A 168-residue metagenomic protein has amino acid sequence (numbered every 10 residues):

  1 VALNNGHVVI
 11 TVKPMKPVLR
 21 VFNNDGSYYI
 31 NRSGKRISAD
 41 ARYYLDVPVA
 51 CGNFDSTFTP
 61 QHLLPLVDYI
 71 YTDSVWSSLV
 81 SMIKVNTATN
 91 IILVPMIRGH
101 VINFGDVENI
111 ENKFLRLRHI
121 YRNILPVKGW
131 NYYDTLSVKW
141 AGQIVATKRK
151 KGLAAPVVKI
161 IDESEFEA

Functional and structural regions predicted by a protein language model:
V1-F22, V85, T135-I144, K148: Amphipathic heptad-repeat alpha-helical coiled-coil "stalk/arm" segments that mediate oligomerization and long-range
A2, A39-A41, A50, A88 (+4 more regions): A sequence-composition feature that detects small, non-aromatic residues
L3-G6, Q61-P65, W76, L115 (+1 more regions): Short, basic/low-complexity N-terminal boundary segments at the transition from targeting/disordered tails
T11-A88, V94, V101-I102: Extracytoplasmic segments of membrane-associated envelope/inner-membrane machinery
T89, H100, Y132-D134: A short pocket-lining beta-strand/turn micro-motif at the edge of beta-sheets
R98-E108: A short interface-forming secondary-structure element
V107-A168: Extracytoplasmic/luminal low-complexity segments enriched in Pro/Gly and acidic/polar residues that act as flexible
